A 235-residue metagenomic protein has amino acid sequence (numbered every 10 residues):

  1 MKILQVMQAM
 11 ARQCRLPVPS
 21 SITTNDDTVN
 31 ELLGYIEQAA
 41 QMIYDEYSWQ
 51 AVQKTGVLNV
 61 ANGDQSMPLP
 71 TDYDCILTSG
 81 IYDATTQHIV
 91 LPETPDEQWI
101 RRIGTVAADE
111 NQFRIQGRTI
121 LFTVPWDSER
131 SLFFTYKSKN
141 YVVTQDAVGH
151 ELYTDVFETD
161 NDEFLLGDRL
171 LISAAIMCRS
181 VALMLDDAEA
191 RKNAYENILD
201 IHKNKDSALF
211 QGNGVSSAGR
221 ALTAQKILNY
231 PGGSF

Functional and structural regions predicted by a protein language model:
M1-F235: Glycine-enriched, solvent-exposed interface loops adjoining structured elements
